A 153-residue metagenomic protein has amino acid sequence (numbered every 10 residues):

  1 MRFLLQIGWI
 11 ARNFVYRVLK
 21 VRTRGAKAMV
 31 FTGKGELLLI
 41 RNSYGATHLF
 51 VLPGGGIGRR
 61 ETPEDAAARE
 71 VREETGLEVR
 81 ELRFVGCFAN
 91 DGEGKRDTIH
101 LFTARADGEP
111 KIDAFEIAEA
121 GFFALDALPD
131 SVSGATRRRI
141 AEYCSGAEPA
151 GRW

Functional and structural regions predicted by a protein language model:
M1-K27: Acidic, metal-coordinating catalytic segment for phosphate/diphosphate chemistry, firing primarily on the Nudix
K20-R22, F31, G94: A short catalytic or substrate-binding loop motif that flags glycine-/basic-rich loops and adjacent residues that bind
K27, E36, E119: Conserved beta-strand and immediately adjacent loop positions that scaffold enzyme active sites
M29, S43, D126: Anionic group-transfer/hydrolysis microenvironments
V30-F31, L39, A104, F122: Conserved hydrophobic "DFG−1" position in protein kinase catalytic cores
T32, E36-E73: Conserved Nudix-box catalytic region and its N-terminal flanking loop in Nudix hydrolases and closely related
I57-R80, G86-C144, P149-W153: Unchanged
